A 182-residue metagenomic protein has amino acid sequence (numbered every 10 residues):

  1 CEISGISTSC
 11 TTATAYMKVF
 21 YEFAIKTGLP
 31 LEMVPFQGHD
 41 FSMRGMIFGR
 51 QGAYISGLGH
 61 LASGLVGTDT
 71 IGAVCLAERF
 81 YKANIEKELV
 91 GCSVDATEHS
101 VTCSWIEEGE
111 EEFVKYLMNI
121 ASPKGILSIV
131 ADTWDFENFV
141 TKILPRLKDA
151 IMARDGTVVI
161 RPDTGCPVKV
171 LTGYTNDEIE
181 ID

Functional and structural regions predicted by a protein language model:
C1-D182: Buried, small/hydrophobic-residue-enriched core segments of structured protein domains
